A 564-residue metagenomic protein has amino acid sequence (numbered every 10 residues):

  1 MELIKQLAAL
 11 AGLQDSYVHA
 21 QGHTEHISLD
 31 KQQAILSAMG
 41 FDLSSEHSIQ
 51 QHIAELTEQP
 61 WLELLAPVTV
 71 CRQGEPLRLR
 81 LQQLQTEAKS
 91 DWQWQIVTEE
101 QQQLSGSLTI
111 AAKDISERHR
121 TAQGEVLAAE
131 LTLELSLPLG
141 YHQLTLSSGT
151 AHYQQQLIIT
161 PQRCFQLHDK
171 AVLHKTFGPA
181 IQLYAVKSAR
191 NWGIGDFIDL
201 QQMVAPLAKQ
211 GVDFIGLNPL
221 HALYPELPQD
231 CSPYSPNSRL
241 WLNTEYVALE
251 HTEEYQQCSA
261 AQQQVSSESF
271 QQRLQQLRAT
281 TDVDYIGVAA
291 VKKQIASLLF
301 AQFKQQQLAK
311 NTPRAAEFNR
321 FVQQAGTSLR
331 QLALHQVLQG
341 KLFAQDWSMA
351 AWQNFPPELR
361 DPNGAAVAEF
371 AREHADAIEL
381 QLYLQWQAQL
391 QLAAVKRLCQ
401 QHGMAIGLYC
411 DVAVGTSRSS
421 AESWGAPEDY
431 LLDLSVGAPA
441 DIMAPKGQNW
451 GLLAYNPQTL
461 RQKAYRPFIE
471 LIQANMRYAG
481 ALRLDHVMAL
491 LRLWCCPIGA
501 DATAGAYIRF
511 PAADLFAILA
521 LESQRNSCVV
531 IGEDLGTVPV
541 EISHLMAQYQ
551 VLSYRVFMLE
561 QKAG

Functional and structural regions predicted by a protein language model:
M1-M39, L43, H47-S48, D346-W347 (+3 more regions): Histidine-centered catalytic/metal-binding microenvironments
K5-L7, G12-Q14, H19-A20, E25-K31 (+2 more regions): Non-catalytic, glycine-rich low-complexity segments
A8, H142, L207, H335 (+4 more regions): Conserved, mostly hydrophobic/aromatic
Q83-T176, W192-P206, Q210, F214-P225: Extended acidic/polar, glycine-enriched regions that form or flank non-catalytic beta-rich accessory modules
Q101, E226-Q389, G415-G564: Alpha-amylase-like alpha-glycosidases and glucanotransferases acting on alpha-linked glucans and related
F177-I181, I215-L217, I406-C410, L482 (+2 more regions): Hydrophobic faces of well-ordered beta-strands that scaffold small-molecule active sites in alpha/beta enzyme cores
I215-P219, C399, G407-A413, Y478-A489: Short acidic catalytic loops
Q381-A413: Conserved, well-ordered alpha-helix/loop/beta-strand core segments that scaffold catalytic motifs
